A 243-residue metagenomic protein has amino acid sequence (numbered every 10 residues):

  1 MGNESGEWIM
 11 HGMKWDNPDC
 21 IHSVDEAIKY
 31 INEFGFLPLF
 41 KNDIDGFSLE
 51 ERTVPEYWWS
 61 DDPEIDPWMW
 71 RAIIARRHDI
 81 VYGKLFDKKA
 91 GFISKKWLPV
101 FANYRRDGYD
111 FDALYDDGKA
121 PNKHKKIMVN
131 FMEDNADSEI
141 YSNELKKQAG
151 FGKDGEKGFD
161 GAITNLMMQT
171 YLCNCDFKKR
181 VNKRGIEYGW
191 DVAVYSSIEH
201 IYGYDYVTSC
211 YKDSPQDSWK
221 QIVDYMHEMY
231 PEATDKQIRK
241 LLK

Functional and structural regions predicted by a protein language model:
M1-K243: Long, low-complexity intrinsically disordered regions
